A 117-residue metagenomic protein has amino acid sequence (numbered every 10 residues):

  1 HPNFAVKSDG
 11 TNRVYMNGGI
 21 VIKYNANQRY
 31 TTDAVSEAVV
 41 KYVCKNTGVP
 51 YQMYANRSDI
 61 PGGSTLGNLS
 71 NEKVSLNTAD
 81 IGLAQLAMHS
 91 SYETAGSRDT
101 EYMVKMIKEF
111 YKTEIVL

Functional and structural regions predicted by a protein language model:
H1: Catalytic core of soluble alpha/beta enzymes
A5-S90: Active-site-adjacent substrate-binding region of metalloamidase/peptidase-like peptide-processing proteins
L83-L117: His/Asp/Glu-rich mid-to-C-terminal helical/loop segments that flank catalytic regions of hydrolases
